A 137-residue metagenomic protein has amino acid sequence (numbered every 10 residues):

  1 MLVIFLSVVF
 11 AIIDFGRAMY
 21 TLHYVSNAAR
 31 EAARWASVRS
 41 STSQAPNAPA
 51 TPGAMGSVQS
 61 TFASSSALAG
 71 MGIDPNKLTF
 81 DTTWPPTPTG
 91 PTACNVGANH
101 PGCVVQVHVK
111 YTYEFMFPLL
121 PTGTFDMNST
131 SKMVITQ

Functional and structural regions predicted by a protein language model:
M1-F62: Alpha-helical assembly-interface signal, strongest on the long, hydrophobic N-terminal helix that forms
P46-P86: Extracellular/periplasmic head regions of type IV pilus-like filament subunits
P91-T92, P101: Extracellular secreted precursors and ectodomains with disulfide-bonded cysteine-rich loops/domains
N95-G97, L119: Outer-membrane beta-barrel proteins
H100-V104, D126-N128: Extracytoplasmic
V105-V109: Amphipathic heptad-repeat coiled-coil/leucine-zipper-like oligomerization helices
K110-Q137: Low-complexity, S/T/G/P-rich flexible repeat/linker segments used as non-globular hinges and stalks within
